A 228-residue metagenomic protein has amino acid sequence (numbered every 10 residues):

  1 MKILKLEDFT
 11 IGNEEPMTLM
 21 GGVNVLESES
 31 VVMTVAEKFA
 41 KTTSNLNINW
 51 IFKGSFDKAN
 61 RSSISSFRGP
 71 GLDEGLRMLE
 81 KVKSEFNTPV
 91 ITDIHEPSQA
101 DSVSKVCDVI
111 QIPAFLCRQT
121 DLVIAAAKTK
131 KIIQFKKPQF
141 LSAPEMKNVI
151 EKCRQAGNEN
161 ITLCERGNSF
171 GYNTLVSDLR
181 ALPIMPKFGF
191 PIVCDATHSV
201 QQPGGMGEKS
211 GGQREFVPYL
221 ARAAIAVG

Functional and structural regions predicted by a protein language model:
M1-L19, R77: N-terminal amphipathic alpha-helix/helix-capping segment at the start of soluble metabolic enzymes
V23-V32, W50-L72: Glycine-rich, proline-tolerant flexible connector loops at the mouths of alpha/beta enzymes
E37-L46, S65-I91, A126-I132, L182-C194 (+2 more regions): Alpha-helix-loop-beta-strand connector modules within alpha/beta enzyme cores
L46, K105-V106, A156, V227: Structural motif
P70-G71, E85-Q99, D108-D121, I132-A143 (+1 more regions): Catalytic beta/alpha-barrel core
M78-K81, A100, T120, I124-A127 (+1 more regions): Active-site loop-to-helix "anion-binding N-cap" substructures in soluble metabolic enzymes
T129-G228: Catalytic alpha/beta core domains of metabolic enzymes, predominantly
